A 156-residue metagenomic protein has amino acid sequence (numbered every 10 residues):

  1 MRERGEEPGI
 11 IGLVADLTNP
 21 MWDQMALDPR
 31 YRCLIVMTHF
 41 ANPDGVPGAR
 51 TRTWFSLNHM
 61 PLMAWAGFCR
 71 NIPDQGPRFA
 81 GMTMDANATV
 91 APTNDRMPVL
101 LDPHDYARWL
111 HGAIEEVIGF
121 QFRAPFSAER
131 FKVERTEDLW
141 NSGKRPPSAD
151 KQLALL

Functional and structural regions predicted by a protein language model:
M1-L156: Short linear sequence motif anchored by a di-proline
